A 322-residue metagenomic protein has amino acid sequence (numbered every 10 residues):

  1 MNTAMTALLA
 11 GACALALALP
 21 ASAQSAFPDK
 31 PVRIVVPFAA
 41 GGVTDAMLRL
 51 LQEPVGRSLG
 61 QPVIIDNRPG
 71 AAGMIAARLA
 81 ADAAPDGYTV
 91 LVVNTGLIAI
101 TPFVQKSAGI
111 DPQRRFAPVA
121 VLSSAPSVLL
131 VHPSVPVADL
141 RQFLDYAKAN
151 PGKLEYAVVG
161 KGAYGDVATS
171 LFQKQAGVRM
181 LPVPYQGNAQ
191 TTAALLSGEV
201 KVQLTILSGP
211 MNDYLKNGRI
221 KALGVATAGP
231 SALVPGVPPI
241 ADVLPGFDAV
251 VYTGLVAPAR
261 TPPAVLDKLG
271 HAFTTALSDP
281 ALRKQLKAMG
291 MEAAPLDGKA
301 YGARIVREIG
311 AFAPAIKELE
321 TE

Functional and structural regions predicted by a protein language model:
M1-T6: Positively charged n-region of N-terminal signal peptides that target proteins for export
A7-A18: Bacterial N-terminal signal peptides
L9, K30, E53, S58 (+5 more regions): Short hydrophobic alpha-helices and adjacent helix-cap/hinge residues
A23-R114, K153, K161, K174-I206 (+2 more regions): N-terminal (or domain-start) structured segment
D29-P31, K174-Q175, K216, P263-E322: An extracytoplasmic/periplasmic, membrane-proximal ligand-sensing/linker region
V43, M47, L51, A76 (+9 more regions): Hydrophobic alpha-helical segments typical of transmembrane helices and their membrane-interface/capping positions
L79-Y88, T95, F103-Q186, Q190 (+3 more regions): Hinge/capping helix and adjacent helix->loop/strand transition within the periplasmic-binding protein
G96-K106, L171-Q175, V202-P235: A ligand-binding cleft/hinge motif common to bilobed small-molecule-binding domains
